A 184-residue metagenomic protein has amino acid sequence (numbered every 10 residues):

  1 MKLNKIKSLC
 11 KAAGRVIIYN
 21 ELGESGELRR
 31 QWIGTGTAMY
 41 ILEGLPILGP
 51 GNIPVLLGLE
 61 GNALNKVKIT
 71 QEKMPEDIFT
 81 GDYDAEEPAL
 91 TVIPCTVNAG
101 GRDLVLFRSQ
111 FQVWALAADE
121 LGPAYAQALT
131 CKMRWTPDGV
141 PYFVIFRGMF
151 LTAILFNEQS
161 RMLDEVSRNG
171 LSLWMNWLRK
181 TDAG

Functional and structural regions predicted by a protein language model:
M1-E27, W32-I41: Intrinsically disordered, low-complexity linker/loop segments enriched in Gly/Pro and charged/polar residues
T35-A38, E43, N52-G184: C-terminal functional regions that serve as terminal interaction/effector modules
P46-L48: Regulatory N- and C-terminal appendages and interdomain linkers associated with kinase/kinase-like NTP transferase
